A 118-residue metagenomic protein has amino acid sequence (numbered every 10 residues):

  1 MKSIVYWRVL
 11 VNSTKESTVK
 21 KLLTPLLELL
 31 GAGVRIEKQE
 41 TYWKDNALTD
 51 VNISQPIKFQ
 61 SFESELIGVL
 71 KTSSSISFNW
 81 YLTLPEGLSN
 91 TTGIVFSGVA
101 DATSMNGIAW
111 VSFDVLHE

Functional and structural regions predicted by a protein language model:
M1-L27: Short, extreme N-terminal segment that most often corresponds to the first beta-strand
K20, E37-Q39, L66: Residue-level detector of functional hotspots within protein domains
L23-A32, N46-E118: Charged interaction segments
E37-T49: Short, ordered beta-strand-loop transition motifs
